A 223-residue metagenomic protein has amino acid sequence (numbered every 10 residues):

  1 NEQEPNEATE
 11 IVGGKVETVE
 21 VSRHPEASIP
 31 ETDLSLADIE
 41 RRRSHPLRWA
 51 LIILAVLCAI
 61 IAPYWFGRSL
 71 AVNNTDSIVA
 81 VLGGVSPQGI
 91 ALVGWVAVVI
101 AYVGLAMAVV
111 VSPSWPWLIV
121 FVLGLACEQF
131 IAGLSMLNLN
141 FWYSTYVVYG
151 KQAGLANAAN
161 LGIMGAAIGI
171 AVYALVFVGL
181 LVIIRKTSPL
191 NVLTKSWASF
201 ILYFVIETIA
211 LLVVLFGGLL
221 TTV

Functional and structural regions predicted by a protein language model:
N1-V56, A80-L82: N-terminal juxtamembrane cytosolic/stromal segments of multi-pass membrane proteins
I52-V56, S114-M136, K195-I209: Transmembrane alpha-helical segments of multi-pass membrane proteins
P63-S77, F130-V148, L219-L220: Membrane-helix interface motif
A71-I90: Perimembrane loop-to-helix junctions flanking transmembrane segments
G84-V120, L180: Canonical alpha-helical transmembrane segments
W117-V182: Membrane-proximal helix-loop-helix units in multi-pass membrane proteins
V176-W197: Membrane-helix boundary connector in multi-pass membrane proteins
L211-V223: Juxtamembrane boundary at the C-terminal end of a transmembrane helix
